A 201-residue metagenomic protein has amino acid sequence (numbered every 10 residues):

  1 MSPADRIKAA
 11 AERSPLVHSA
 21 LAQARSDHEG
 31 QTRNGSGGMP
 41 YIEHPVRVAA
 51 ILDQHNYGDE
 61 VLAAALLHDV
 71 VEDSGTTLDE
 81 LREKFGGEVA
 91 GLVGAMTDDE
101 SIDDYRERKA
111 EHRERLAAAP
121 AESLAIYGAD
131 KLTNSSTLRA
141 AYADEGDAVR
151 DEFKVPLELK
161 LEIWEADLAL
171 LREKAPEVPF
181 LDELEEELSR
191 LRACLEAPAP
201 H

Functional and structural regions predicted by a protein language model:
M1-H201: Active-site helical microenvironments for divalent-metal-assisted chemistry
